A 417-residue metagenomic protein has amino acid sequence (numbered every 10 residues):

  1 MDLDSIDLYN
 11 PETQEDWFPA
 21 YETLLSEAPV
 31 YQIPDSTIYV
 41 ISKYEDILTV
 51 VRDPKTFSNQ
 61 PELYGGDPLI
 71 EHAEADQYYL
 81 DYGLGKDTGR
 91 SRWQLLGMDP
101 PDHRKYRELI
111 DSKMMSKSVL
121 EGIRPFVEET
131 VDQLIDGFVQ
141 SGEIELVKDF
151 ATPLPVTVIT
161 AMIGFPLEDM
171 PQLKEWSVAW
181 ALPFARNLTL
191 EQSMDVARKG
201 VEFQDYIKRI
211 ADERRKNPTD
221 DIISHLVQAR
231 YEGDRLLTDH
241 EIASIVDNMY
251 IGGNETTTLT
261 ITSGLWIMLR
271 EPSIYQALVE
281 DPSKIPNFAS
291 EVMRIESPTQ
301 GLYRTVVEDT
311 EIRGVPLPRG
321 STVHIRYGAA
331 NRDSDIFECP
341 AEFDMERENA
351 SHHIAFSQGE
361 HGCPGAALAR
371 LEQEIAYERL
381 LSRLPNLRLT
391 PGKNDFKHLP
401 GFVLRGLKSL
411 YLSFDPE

Functional and structural regions predicted by a protein language model:
M1-E417: Cytochrome P450
